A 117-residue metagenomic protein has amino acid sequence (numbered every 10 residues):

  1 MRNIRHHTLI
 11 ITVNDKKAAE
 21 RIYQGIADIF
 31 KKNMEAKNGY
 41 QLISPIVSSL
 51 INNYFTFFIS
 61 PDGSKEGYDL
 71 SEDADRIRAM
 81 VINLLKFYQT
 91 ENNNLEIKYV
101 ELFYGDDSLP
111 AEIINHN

Functional and structural regions predicted by a protein language model:
M1-F30: Short, extreme N-terminal segment that most often corresponds to the first beta-strand
G25-N117: Charged interaction segments
